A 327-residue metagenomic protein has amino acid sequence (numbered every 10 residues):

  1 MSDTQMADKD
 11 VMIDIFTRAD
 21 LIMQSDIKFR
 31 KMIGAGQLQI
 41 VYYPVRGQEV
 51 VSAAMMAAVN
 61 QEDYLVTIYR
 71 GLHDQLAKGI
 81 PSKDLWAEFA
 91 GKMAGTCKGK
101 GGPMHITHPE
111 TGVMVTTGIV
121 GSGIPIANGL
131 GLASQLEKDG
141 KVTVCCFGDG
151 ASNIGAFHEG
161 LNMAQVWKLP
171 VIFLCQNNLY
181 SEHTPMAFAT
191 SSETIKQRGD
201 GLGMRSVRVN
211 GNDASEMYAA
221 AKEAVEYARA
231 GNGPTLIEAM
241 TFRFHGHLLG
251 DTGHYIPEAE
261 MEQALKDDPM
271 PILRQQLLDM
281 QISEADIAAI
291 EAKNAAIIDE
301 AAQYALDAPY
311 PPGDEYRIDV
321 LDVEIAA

Functional and structural regions predicted by a protein language model:
M1-V51, L249-A327: Conserved acidic/glycine
S2, Q24, T96-K100, I237 (+2 more regions): N-proximal short alpha-helices
I27-K31, A35-W167, P185-S191, K196 (+1 more regions): Cofactor-binding active-site loop characterized by glycine-rich and histidine/acidic residues
Y69, A239-T241, V320: A general secondary-structure junction signal
Q75, H245-H247, P311: Glycine/Thr-rich phosphate-binding loops of Rossmann-like dinucleotide-binding domains
G112-D307: Glycine-rich ThDP/TPP pyrophosphate-binding loop and its adjacent helix/strand module within ThDP-dependent enzymes
